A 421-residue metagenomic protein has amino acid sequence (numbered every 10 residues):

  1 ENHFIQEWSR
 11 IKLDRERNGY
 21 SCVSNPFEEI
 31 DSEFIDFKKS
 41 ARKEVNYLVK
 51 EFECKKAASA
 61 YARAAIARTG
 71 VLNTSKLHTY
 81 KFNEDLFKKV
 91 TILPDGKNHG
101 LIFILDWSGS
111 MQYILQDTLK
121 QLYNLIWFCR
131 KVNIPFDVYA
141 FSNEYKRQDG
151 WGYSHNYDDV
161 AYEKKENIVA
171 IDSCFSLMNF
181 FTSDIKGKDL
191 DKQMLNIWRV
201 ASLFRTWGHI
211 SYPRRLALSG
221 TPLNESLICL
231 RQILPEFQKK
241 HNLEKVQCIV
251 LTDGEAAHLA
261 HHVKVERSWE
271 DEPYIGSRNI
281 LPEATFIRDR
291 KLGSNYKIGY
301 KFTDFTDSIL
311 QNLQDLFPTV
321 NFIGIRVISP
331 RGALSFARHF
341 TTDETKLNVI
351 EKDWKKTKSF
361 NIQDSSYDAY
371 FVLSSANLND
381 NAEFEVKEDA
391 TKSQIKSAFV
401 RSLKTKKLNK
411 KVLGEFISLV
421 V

Functional and structural regions predicted by a protein language model:
E1-V421: Acidic, glycine-rich A-domain
